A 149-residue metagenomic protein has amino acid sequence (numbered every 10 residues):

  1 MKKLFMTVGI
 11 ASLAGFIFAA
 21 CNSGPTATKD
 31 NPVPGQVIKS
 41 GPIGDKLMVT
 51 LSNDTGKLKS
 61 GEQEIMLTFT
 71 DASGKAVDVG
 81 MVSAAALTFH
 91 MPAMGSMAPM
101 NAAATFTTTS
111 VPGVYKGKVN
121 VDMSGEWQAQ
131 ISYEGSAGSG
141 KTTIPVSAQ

Functional and structural regions predicted by a protein language model:
M1-G9: Bacterial N-terminal signal peptides that target proteins for export
K2, N22-S23: N-terminal export/targeting leaders of redox proteins
G9-I10, V121: Hydrophobic H-region at the start of alpha-helical membrane spans
A11-G15: Alpha-helical transmembrane segments
F16-A20: C-terminal motif of bacterial Sec signal peptides marking the signal peptidase cleavage site
S23-M123, Q128, S132-Q149: Contiguous segments within soluble domain cores/interaction surfaces
